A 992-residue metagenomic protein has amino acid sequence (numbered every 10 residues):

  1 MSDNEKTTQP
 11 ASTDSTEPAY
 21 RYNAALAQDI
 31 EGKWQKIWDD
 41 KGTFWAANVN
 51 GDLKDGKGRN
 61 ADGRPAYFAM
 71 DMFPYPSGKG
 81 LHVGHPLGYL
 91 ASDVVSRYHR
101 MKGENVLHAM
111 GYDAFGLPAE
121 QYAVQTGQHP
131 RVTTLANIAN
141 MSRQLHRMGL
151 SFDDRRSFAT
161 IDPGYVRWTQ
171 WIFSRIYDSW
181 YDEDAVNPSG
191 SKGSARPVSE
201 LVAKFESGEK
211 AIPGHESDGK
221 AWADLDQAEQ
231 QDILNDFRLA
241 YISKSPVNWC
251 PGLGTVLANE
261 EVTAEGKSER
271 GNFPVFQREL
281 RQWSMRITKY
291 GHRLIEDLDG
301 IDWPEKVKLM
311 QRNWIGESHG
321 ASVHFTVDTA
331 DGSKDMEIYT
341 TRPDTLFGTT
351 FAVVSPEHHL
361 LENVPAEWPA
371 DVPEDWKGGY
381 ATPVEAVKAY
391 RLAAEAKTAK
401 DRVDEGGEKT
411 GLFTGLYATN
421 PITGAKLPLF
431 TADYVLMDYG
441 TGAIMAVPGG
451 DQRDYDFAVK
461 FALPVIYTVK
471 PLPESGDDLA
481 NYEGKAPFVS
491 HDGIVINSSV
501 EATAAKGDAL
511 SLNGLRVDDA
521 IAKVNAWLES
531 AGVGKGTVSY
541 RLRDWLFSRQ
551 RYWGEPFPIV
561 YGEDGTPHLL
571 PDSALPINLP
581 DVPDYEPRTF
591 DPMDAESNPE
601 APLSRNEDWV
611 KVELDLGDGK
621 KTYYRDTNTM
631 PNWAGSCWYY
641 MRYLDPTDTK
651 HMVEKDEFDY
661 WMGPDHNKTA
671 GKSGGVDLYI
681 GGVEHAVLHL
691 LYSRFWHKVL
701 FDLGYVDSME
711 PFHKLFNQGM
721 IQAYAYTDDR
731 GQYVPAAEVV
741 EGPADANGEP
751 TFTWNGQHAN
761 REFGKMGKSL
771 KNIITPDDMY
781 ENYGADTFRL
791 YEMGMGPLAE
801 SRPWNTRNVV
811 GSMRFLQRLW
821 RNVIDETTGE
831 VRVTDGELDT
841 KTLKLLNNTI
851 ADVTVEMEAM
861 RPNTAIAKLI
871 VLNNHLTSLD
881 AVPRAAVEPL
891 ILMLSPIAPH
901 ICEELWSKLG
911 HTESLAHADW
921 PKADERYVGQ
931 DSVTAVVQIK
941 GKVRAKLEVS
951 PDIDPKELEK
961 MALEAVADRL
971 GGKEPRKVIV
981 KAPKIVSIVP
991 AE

Functional and structural regions predicted by a protein language model:
M1-D62, P373, P464-S475, E483-A486 (+9 more regions): Basic, alpha-helical terminal appendages of large translation-related enzymes
S2-A27, G32-K33, I37-K41, T126-M336 (+8 more regions): Residue patterns forming the tRNA-binding/recognition surfaces of aminoacyl-tRNA synthetases and related DALR
S2-P10, S15-M70, R100-A109, T133-A139 (+3 more regions): Conserved oxyanion/phosphate-binding beta-strand-loop segments in alpha/beta enzyme cores
Q35, S284-S318, H359-L412, L575-D608 (+1 more regions): Amphipathic alpha-helical
D52-T134, F158-T169, I338-T341, N420-F457 (+1 more regions): N-terminal catalytic cores of NTP/NDP-binding nucleotidyl/phosphoryl-transfer enzymes
S92-D93, N105, E362-P471, D477 (+1 more regions): Catalytic alpha/beta core of large soluble enzyme barrels
D113, D184-S191, D236, Y241-N248 (+5 more regions): Helix-rich, typically C-terminal accessory recognition domains appended to large enzymatic cores
L150, L416-Y439, T468, L603-L798: Alpha-helical recognition segments enriched in aromatics with Gly/Pro capping that present substrate-recognition
